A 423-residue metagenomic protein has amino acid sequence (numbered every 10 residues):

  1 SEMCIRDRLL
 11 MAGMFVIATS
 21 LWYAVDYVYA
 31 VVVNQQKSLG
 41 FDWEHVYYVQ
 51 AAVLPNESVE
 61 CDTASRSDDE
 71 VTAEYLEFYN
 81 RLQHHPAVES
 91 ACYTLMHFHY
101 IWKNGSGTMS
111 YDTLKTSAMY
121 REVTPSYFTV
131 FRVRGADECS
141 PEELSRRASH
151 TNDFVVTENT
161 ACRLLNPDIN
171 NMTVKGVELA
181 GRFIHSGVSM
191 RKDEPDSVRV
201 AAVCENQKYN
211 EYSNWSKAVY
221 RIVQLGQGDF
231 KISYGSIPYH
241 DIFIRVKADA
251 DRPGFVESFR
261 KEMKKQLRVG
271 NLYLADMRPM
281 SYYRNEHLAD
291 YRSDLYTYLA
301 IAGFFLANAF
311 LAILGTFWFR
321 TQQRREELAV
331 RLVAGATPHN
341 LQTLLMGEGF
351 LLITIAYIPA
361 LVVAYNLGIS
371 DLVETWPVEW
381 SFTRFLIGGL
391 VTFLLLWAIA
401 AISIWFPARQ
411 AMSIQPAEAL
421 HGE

Functional and structural regions predicted by a protein language model:
S1, V391-E423: C-terminal membrane-exit region of the final transmembrane helix in multipass inner-membrane proteins
R6-Y29, D290-E326, L351-T354, P359-V363 (+2 more regions): Hydrophobic alpha-helical transmembrane segments of multi-pass inner-membrane transport and secretion
V25-T116, R121: Membrane-proximal extracellular/periplasmic loop immediately following the first transmembrane helix
N34-F41, V362-L390, I414: Short juxtamembrane loops and helix-capping segments at transmembrane helix boundaries of multi-pass membrane proteins
L114-Y220: Hydrophobic secondary-structure segments that place a key small or acidic residue at a functional site
E158-C162, R191-L295: "Rare, low-scoring activations can occur in soluble or secreted enzymes where short amphipathic helices or signal
D294, L299, E374-F406: Conserved transmembrane alpha-helices of multi-pass membrane proteins, especially helix-helix packing segments enriched
F305, E326-L372, I387-V391, L395 (+1 more regions): Transmembrane alpha-helical interface segments in multi-pass membrane proteins
